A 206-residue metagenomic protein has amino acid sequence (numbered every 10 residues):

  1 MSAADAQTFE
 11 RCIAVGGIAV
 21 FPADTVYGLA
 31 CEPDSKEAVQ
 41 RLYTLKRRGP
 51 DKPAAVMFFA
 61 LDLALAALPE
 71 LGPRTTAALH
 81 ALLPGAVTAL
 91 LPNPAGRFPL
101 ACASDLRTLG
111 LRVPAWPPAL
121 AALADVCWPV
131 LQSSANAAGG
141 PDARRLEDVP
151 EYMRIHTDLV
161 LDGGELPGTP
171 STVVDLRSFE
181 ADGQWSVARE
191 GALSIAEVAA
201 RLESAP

Functional and structural regions predicted by a protein language model:
M1-P206: Active-site-adjacent structural elements in enzyme catalytic cores
